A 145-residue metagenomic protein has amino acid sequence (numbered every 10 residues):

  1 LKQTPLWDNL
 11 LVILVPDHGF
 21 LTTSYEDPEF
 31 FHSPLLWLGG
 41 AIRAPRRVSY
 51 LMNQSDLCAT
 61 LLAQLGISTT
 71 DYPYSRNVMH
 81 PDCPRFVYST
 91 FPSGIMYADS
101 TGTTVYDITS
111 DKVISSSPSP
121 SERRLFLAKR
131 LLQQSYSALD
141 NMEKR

Functional and structural regions predicted by a protein language model:
L1-R145: Solvent-exposed soluble domains appended to multi-pass membrane proteins
